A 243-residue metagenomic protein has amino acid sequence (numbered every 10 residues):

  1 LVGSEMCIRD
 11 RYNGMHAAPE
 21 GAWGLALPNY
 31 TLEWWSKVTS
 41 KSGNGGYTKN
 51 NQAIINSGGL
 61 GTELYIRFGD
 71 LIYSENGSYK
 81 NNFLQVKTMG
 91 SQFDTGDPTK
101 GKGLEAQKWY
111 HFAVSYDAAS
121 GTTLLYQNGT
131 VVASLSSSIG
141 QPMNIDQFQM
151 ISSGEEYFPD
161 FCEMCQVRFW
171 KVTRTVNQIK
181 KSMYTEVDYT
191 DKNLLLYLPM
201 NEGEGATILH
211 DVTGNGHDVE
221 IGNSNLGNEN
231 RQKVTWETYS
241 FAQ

Functional and structural regions predicted by a protein language model:
S4, R9-W23, M183-Q243: Extracytoplasmic low-complexity segments
R9-Q85, A106, A119-T123, V172-I179: Extracellular glycan-recognition modules
E20-W23, P98-G103, S137-I139, T185-E186: Beta-strand-rich interaction surfaces with strong enrichment in secreted/lumenal proteins
Y30-S40, Y157-Y184, L195-G205: Extracellular, beta-strand-rich glycan-interacting domains
W35, N81-N82, K100-A113, M143-I145 (+1 more regions): Trp-centered recognition loops
F83-H111, S134, G154: Short, aromatic/His-centered strand-loop micro-motif at the edge of beta-sheets
Q107-Y116, L125, R168: Short tryptophan-centered beta-strand motifs in secreted/extracellular beta-sheet-rich domains of glycan-recognition
L135-E163, Y189-L195: Flexible glycan-contacting loops in extracellular carbohydrate-active proteins
